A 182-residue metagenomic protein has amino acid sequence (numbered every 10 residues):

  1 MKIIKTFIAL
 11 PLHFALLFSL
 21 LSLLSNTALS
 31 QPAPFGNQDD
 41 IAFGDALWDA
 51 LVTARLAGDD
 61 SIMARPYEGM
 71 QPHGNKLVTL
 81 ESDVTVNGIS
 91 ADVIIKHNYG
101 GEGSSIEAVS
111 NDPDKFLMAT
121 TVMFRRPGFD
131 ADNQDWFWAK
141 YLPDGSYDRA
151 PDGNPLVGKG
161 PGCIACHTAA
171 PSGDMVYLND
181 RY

Functional and structural regions predicted by a protein language model:
M1-A9: N-terminal secretory signal peptides that target proteins for export/translocation
P11-L23: Bacterial N-terminal signal peptides
L23-L29: Low-complexity, intrinsically disordered segments with a bias for serine/threonine
L29-G158, R181-Y182: Extracytoplasmic c-type cytochrome modules immediately beyond a signal peptide or single-pass transmembrane anchor
G160-P171: The canonical Cys-X-X-Cys-His
S172-Y182: Short, low-complexity, Pro/Ser/Thr/Gly-rich segments in the mature regions of secreted, periplasmic
